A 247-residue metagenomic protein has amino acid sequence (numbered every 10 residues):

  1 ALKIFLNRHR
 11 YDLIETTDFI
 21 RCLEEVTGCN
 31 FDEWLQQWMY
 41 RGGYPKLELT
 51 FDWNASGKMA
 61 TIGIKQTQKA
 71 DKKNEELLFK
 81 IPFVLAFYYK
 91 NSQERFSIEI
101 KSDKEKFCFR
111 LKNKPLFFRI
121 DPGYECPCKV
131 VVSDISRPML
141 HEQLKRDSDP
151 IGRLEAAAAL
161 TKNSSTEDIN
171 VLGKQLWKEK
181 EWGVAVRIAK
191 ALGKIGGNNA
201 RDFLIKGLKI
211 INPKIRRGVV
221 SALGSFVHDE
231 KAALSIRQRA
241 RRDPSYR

Functional and structural regions predicted by a protein language model:
A1-I62: Amphipathic alpha-helical substructures
H9, D147-S148, E179-K180, I211 (+3 more regions): Short coil/turn helix-boundary motifs
E24, K145-R146, T161, W177-K178 (+4 more regions): Alpha-solenoid HEAT/Armadillo repeat architecture
P45-F117: Long, His/Glu/Asp-enriched segments that create or flank divalent metal/ion-associated functional microenvironments
E48, M59-D71, E75-L77, V131-T161 (+1 more regions): Ordered core of a single globular domain
P122-V132: Short acidic/polar inter-strand loop motif in beta-rich domains
C126-C128, I151-S165, K174, G183-G197 (+4 more regions): Structural detector for internal amphipathic alpha-helices that build alpha-solenoid repeat scaffolds
V132-Q143, S165-W177, G197-K209, H228-R241: Amphipathic alpha-helical scaffolding segments comprising HEAT/armadillo-like alpha-solenoid repeats
